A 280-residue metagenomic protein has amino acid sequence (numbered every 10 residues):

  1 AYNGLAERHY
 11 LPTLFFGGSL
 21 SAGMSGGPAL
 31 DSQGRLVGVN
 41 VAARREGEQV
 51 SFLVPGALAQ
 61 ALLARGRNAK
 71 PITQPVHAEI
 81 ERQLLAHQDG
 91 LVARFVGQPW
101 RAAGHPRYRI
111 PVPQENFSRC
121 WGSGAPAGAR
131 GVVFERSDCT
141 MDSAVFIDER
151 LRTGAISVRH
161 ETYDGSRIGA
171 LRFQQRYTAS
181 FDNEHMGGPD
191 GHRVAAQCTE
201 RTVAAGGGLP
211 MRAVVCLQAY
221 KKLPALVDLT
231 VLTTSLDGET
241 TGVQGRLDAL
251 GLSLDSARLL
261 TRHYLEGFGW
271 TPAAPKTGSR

Functional and structural regions predicted by a protein language model:
A1-P12, S21-M24, V41-S51: Flexible, gly/ser-rich surface segments that form the specificity/activation loops bordering the active-site cleft
Y10-L14, S25, R109, E115: Envelope-exposed proteins and targeting segments
S19-N40: Catalytic nucleophile loop of clan PA
L36-Y108: C-terminal cap/linker of serine protease catalytic domains
Q60, K70, N116-S118, E239-R280: Surface-exposed amphipathic alpha-helical segments
P106-S123: Proline-anchored loop/turn motifs at beta-strand termini and strand-loop-strand connectors
S118-Q174: Secretory pathway targeting signatures of secreted, lumenal, and periplasmic proteins
Q175-L236: Signature of long, low-cysteine stretches enriched in small and polar/charged residues
